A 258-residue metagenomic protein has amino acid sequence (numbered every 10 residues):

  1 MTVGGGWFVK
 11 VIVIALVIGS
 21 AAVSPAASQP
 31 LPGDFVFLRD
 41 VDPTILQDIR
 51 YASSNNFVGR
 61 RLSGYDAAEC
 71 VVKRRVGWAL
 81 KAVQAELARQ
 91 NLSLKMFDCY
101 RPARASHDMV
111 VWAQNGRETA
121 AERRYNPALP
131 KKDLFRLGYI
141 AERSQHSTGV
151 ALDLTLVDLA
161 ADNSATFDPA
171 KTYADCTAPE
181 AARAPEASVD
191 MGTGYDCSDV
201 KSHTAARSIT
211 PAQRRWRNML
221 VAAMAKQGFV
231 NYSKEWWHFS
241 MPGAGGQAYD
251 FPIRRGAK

Functional and structural regions predicted by a protein language model:
K10-A21: Bacterial N-terminal signal peptides
P25-C99, A103-Y125, L129-S233, A244-K258: Extracytoplasmic cell-surface/polysaccharide-interacting catalytic and binding patches
W236: Active-site lining segments that contact anionic ligands and/or coordinate catalytic metals
F239: Conserved metal-phosphate-binding beta-hairpin within the catalytic cores of diverse ATP-dependent phosphoryl-transfer
